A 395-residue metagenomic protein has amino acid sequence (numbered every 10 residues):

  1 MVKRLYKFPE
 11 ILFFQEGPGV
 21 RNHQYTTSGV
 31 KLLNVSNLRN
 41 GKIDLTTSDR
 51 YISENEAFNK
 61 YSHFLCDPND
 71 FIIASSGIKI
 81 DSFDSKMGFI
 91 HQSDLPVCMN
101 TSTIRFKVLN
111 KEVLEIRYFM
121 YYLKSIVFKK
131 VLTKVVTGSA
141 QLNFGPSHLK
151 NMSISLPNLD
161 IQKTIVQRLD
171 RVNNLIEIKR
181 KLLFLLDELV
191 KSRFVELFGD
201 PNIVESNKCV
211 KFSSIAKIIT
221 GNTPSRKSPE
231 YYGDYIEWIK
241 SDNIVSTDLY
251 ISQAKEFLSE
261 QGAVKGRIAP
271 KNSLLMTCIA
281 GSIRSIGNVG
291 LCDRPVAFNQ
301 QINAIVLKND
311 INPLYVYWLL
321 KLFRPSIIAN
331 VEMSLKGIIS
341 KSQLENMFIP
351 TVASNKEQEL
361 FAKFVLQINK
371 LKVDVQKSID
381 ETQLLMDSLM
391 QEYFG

Functional and structural regions predicted by a protein language model:
M1-G19, N151-Q167, N174, K181-N222 (+3 more regions): Non-catalytic DNA-recognition/assembly elements of restriction-modification systems
V2, G19-R21, L95-I104, L114-R117 (+3 more regions): A short glycine-rich beta-alpha junction/loop motif
Y6-H23, L38-F71, S213-S228, D242-K271: Sequence-specific dsDNA recognition surfaces
R21-S28, T47, K134-V136, K208-C209 (+2 more regions): Short coil/turn segments at secondary-structure boundaries
N34, Y61-K124, K240, F257-K321 (+1 more regions): A short beta-sheet element
I90-H91, V135-G138, N288-G290, N330-M333: Short amphipathic beta-strand starts and helix->beta connectors
K124-V127, L320, R324, I328 (+1 more regions): Short amphipathic alpha-helical signal-transduction/dimerization elements
